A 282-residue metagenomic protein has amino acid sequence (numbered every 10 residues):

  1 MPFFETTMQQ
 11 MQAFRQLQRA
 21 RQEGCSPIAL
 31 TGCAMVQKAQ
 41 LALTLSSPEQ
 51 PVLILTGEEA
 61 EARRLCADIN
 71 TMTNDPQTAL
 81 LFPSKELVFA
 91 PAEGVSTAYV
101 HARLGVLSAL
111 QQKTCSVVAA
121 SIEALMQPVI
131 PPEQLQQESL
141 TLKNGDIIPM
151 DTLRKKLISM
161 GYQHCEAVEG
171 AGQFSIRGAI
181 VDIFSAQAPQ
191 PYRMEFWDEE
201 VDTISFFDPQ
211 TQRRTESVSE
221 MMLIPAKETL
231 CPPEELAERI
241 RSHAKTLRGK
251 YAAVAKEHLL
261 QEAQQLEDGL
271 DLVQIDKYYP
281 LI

Functional and structural regions predicted by a protein language model:
M1-I282: ASCE RecA-like P-loop NTPase motor cores that couple ATP hydrolysis to mechanical translocation on nucleic acids
